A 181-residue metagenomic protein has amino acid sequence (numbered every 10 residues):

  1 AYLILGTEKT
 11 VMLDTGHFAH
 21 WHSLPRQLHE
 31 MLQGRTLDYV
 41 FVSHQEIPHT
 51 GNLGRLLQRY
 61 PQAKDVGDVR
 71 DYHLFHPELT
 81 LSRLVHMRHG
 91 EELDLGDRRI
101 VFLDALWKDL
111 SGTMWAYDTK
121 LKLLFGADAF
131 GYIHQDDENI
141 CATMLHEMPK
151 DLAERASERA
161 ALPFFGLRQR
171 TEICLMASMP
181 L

Functional and structural regions predicted by a protein language model:
A1-E30, W115-D118, K122-G126: Conserved beta-strand hairpin/beta-sheet module of binuclear metal-dependent hydrolase folds, prominently
L13-T15, L37-Q45, D65-D68, L124-D128 (+1 more regions): Active-site neighborhood of phospho(di)ester-bond hydrolases with catalytic His/Asp-centered motifs
H20, Q45-T50, Y72-F75, E91 (+2 more regions): Active-site environment of divalent metal-dependent phosphoester hydrolases
H20-D65: Active-site metal-binding motif and surrounding structural segment of the metallo-beta-lactamase
R26-L28, R55-Q58, L79-S82, E138-C141: Short, glycine/charged-enriched secondary-structure capping and boundary segments
A63-T113: Metallo-beta-lactamase
P77, A105, S111-W115, G126-A129 (+1 more regions): A short secondary-structure junction signal
Y132-L181: Cap/insert and terminal regions of metallo-dependent hydrolase folds
